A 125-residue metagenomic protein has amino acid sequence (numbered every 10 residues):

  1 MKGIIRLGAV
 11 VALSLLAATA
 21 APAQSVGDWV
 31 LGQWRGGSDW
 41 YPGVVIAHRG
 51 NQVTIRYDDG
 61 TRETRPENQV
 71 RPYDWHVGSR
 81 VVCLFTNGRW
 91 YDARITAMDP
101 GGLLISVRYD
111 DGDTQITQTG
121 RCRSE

Functional and structural regions predicted by a protein language model:
M1-A9: Bacterial N-terminal signal peptides that target proteins for export
G8-L16: Bacterial N-terminal signal peptides
A9-V10, S25, W29, Q69: Detector for intrinsically disordered, low-structure N-terminal pre-sequences
T19-A23: Sec/Tat signal peptide C-region and signal peptidase I cleavage site
S25-T64, F85-T86, I95-T117: Basic/aromatic-rich interaction segments and small domains that mediate binding to polyanionic partners
W40, G78, W90: Short coil/loop residues immediately preceding or within conserved phosphate-binding loops of NTP-utilizing enzyme
G60-V82, D113-E125: Intrinsically disordered, low-complexity, charged/polar segments
